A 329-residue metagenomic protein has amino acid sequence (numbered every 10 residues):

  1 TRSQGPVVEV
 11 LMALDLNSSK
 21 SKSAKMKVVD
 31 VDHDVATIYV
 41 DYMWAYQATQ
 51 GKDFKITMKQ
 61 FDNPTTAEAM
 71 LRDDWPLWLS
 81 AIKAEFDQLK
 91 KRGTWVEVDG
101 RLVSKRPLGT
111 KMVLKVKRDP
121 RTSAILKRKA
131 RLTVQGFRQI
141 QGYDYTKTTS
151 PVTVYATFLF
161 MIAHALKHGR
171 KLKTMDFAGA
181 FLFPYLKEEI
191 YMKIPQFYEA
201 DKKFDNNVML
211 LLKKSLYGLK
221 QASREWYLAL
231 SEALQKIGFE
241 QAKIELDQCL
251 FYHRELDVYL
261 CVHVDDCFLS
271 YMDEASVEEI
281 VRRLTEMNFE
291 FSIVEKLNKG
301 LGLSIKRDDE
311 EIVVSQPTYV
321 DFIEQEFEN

Functional and structural regions predicted by a protein language model:
R2-N329: Long, low-complexity, charge-biased intrinsically disordered regions
